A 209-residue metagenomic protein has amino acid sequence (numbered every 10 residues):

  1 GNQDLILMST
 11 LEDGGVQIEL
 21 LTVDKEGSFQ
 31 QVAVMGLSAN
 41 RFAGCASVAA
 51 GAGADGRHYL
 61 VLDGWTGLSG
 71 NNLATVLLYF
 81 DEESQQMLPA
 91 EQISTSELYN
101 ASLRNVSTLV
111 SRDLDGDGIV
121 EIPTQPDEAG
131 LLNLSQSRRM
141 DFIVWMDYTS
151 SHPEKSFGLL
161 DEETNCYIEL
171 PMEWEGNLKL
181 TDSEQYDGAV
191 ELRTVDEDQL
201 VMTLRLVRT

Functional and structural regions predicted by a protein language model:
G1, G36-A49, T95-V110: Repeat-based blade/solenoid architectures
G1-Q3, F142-I168: Surface-exposed beta-loop interaction hotspot
G1-S9, G53-W65, L114-P126: Acidic/hydrophobic-patterned starts of short beta strands in beta-sheet-rich repeat architectures
D13-T22, G67-E82, E128-D147: Structural motif
K25-E26, G51-A54, E82, D113-D115: Calcium-coordinating acidic loop motifs
Q30-L37, M87-T95, E154-F157: Beta-propeller fold detector
V61-L62, V207-T209: Signature of long, low-cysteine stretches enriched in small and polar/charged residues
P171-R208: Secretory pathway targeting signatures of secreted, lumenal, and periplasmic proteins
